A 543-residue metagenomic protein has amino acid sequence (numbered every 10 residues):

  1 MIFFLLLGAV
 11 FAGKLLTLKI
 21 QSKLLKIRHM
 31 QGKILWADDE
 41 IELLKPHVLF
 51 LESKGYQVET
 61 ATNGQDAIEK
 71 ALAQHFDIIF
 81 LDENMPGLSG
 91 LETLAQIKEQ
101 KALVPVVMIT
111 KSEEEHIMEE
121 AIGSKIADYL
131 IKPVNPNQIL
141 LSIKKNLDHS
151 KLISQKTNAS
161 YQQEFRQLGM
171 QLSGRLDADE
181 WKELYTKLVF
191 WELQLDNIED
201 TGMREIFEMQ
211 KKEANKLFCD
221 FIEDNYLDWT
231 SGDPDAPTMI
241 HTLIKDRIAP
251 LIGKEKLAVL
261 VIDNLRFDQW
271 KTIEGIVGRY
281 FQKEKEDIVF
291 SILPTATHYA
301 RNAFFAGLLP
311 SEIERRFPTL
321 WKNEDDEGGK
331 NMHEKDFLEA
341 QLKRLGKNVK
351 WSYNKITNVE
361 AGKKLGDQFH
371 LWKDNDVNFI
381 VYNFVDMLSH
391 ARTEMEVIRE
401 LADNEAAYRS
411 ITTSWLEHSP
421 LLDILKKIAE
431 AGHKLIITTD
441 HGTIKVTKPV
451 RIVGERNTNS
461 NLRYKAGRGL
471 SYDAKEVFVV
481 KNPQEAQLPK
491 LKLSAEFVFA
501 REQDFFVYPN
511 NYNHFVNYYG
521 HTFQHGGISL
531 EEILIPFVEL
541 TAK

Functional and structural regions predicted by a protein language model:
E40, E83-N84: The short loop immediately C-terminal to the conserved phospho-acceptor aspartate in CheY-like receiver
I41-E59: Two-component/phosphorelay signaling modules centered on CheY-like receiver
L49-F50, N84, H116-E119, D128 (+1 more regions): Feature captures the catalytic ectodomains and active-site-proximal regions of enzymes that hydrolyze or transfer
N63-D66, S89-E92: Acidic catalytic/metal-coordinating carboxylates
H75-F80: Active-site beta3 strand of CheY-like receiver
D82, T110: Active-site residues of response regulator receiver
G90, A121-A127: As written
V134-I143: C-terminal output helix
